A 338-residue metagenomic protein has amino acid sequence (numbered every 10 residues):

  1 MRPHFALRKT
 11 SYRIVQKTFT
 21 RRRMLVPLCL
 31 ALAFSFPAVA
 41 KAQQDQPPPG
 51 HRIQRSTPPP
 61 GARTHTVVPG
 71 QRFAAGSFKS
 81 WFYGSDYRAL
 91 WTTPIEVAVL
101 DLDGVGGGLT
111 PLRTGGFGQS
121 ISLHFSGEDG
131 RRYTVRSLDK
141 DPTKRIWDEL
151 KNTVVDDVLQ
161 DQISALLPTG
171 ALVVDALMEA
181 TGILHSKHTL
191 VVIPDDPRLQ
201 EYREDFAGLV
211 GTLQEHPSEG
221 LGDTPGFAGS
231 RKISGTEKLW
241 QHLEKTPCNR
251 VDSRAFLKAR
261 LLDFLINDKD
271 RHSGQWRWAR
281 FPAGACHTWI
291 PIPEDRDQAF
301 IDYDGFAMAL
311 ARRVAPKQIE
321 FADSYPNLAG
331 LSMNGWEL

Functional and structural regions predicted by a protein language model:
L7-V26: Bacterial N-terminal signal peptides that target proteins for export
V26-S35: Bacterial N-terminal signal peptides
C29, V39-R113, K140: Regulatory N- and C-terminal appendages and interdomain linkers associated with kinase/kinase-like NTP transferase
Q43-H51, S56-T64, S126, A283-A285 (+2 more regions): Intrinsically disordered, compositionally biased low-complexity regions
L100-G235, H287-T288, I292-D302, M308-A309 (+1 more regions): Conserved ATP-binding subdomain of kinase catalytic cores across diverse folds
F117, Q162-G170, C248-L257, F264 (+1 more regions): Extracytoplasmic/periplasmic, Sec-exported soluble proteins
L123-D129, D252-Y303: Active-site acidic catalytic loop and adjacent metal/ATP-binding pocket of ATP-dependent phosphoryl transfer enzymes
I233-R254: Helix-hairpin-helix/helix-loop-helix acidic hairpins
